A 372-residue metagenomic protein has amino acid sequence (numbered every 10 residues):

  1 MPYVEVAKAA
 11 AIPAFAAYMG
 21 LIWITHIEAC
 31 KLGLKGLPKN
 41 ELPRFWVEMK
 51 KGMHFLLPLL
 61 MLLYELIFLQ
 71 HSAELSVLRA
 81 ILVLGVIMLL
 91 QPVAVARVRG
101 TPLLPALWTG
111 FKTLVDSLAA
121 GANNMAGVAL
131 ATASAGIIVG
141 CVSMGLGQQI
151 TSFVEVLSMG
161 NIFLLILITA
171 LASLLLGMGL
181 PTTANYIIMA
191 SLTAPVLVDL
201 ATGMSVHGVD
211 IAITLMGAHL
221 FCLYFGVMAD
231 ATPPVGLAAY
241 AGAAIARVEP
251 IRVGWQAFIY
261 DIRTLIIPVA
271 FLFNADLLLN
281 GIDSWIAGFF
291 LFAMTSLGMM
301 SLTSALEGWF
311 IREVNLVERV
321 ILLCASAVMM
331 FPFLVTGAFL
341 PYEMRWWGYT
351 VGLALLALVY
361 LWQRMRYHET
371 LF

Functional and structural regions predicted by a protein language model:
M1, T182-F225, V235-R252: Hydrophobic transmembrane alpha-helices that form the pore/transport pathway of multi-pass ion and small-solute
V6-A9, I162-L175, G203-M228, R252-I262: Alpha-helical transmembrane segments of multi-pass membrane proteins
A7-N123, A239-M330, T336, Y367-F372: Long, contiguous bundles of hydrophobic transmembrane helices that form the permeation core of multi-pass
P13, A17-I22, H26, G136-V139 (+2 more regions): Helix-loop-helix module between adjacent transmembrane segments
P13-A16, R79-L84, E343-L358: Small-residue-rich transmembrane alpha-helices that serve as helix-helix interface/gating elements in multipass
K50-L57, A122-V128, F153-T169, V198-G217 (+1 more regions): Membrane-interfacial loop-to-helix junctions in multi-pass transporters
T101, P105-L146, I162, I166-T182 (+2 more regions): Core transmembrane alpha-helical segments of multi-pass membrane transporters/permeases
V142-L157, A275-W285, T336-Y342: Membrane-interface helix termini and inter-helical loops of multi-pass transporters
